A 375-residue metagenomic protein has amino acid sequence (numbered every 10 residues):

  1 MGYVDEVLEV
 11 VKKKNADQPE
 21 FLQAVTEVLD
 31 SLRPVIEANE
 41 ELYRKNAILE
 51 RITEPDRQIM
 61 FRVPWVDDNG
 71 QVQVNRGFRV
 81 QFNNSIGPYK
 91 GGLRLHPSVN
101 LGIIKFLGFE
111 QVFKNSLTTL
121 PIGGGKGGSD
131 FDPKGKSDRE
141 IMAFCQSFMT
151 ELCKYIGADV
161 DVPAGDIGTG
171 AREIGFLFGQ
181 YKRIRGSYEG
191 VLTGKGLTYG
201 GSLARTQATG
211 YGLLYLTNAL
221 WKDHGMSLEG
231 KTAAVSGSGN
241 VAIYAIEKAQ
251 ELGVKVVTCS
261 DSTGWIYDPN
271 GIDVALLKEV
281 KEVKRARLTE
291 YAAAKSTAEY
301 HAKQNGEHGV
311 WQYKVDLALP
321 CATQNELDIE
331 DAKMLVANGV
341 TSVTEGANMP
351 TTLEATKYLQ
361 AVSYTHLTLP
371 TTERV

Functional and structural regions predicted by a protein language model:
L42-N69: Structured beta-strand/loop patches that form or line metal/cofactor-binding pockets in enzymes
N83-G92, S98-G125, I184-V191: ATP-dependent carboxylate/acyl-activation modules
N115-L228: Glycine/serine-rich phosphate-binding loop and adjoining beta1-alpha1 elements at the start of nucleotide-handling
Q207, Y211-A302: Glycine-rich phosphate/diphosphate-binding loop of Rossmann-like nucleotide-binding domains
K281-D331: A structured beta-alpha segment of the ubiquitous adenosine-cofactor-binding alpha/beta core
L317-L327, M334-V362: ADP-ribose/adenylate-binding Rossmann-like module
T365-T371: Conserved small/polar residues in nucleotide/adenosyl-binding loops
